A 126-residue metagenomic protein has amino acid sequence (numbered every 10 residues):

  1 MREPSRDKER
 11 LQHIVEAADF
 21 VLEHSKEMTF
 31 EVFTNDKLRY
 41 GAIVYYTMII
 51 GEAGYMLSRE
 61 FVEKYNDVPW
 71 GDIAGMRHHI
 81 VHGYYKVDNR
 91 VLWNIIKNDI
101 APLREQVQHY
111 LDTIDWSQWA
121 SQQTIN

Functional and structural regions predicted by a protein language model:
M1-N126: Solvent-exposed interaction patches of small proteins and small membrane subunits
